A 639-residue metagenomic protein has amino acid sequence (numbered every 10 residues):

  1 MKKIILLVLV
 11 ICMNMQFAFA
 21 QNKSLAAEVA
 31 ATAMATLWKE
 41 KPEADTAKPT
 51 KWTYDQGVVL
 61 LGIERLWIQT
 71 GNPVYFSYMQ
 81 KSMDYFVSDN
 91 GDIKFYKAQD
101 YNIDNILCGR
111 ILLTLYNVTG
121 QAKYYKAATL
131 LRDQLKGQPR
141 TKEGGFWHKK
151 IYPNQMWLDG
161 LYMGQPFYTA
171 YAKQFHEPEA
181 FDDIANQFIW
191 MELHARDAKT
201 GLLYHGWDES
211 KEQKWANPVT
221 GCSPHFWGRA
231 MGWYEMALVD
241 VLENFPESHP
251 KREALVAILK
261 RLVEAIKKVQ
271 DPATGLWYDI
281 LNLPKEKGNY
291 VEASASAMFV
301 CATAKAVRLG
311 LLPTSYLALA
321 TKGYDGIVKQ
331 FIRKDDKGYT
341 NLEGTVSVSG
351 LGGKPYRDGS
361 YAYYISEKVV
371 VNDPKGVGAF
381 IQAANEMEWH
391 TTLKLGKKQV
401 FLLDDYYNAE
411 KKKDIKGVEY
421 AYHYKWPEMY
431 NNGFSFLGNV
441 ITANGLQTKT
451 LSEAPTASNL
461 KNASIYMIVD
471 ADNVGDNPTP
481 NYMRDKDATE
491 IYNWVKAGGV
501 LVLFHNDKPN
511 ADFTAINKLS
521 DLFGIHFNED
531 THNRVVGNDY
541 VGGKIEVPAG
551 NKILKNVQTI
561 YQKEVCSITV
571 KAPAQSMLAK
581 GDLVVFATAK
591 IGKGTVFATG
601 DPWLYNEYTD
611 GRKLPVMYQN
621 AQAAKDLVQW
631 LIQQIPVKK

Functional and structural regions predicted by a protein language model:
M1-Q21: Bacterial Sec-dependent N-terminal signal peptides
Q21-G57, Q69-F76, Y85-G109, L115-T119 (+4 more regions): CBM-like carbohydrate-recognition segments
N22-E43, S77-F95, K126-G145, P178-W207 (+3 more regions): Long, well-ordered core segments of solenoidal/helical folds
T36-K41, V87-K94, G145-K150, S210-P224 (+2 more regions): Acidic/His metal-coordination segments adjacent to aromatic residues that form catalytic metal sites in metalloenzymes
E43-L107, I111, T119, K412 (+2 more regions): N-terminal carbohydrate-binding/catalytic regions of secreted carbohydrate-active enzymes
S88-G91, A98, N102-Q165, N506-K508: Extracytoplasmic mature domains of secreted/periplasmic and thylakoid-lumen proteins
E235-P284, G288: Oxyanion-binding "anion nests"
L393-K639: Short, surface-exposed patches at the edges or C-terminal ends of soluble domains, predominantly
